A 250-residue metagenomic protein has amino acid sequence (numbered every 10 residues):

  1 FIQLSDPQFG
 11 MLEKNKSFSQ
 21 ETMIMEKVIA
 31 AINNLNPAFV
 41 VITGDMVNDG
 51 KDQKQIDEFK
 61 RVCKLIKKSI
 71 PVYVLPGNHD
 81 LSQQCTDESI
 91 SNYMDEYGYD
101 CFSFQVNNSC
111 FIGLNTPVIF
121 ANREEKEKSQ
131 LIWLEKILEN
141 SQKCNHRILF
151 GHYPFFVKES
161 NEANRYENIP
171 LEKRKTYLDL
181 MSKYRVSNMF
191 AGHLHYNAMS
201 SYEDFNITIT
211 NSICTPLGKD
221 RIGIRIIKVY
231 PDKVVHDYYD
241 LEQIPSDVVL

Functional and structural regions predicted by a protein language model:
F1, V40, F111, R147-I148: Hydrophobic beta-strand anchors of alpha/beta hydrolase catalytic cores
F1-I56: N-terminal active-site segment of His-dependent metallophosphoesterases
D6, G44-D45, G77-N78, L114 (+2 more regions): Active-site glycine-centered loops adjacent to acidic/histidine catalytic or metal-binding residues that shape
I42, S141-E159: Short acidic, glycine-rich surface-loop motifs adjacent to enzyme active sites
Q53-H146, N164-E167, L171-V186, M199-D237: Extended active-site neighborhood of metal-dependent phosphoesterases/phosphodiesterases
I148-F155, S187-N197: Histidine-centered catalytic micro-motifs
P231-L250: Acidic, His/Gly-rich catalytic cores of divalent-metal-dependent hydrolytic chemistry
